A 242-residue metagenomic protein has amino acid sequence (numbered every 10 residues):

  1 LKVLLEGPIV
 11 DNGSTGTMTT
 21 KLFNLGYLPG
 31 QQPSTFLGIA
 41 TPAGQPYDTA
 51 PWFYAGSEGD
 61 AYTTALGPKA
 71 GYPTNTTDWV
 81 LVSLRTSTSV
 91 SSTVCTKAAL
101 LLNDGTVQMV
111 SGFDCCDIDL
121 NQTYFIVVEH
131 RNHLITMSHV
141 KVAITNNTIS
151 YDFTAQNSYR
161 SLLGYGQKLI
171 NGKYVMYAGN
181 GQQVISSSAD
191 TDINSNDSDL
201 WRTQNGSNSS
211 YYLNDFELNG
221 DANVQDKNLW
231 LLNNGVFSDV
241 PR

Functional and structural regions predicted by a protein language model:
L1-E6, G38, Q45, K69-A70 (+1 more regions): Extracellular beta-sheet/turn segments enriched in Thr/Pro/Gly and aliphatic residues
L1-Y47, Y165, P241-R242: Boundary/junction segments of secreted and surface-exposed precursor proteins
T20-G26, T35, Q45-V80, L120-Q122: Short coil-to-beta strand junction motifs in C2/discoidin
T74, Q108-T123, R131-N132: Short Pro-Gly-centered beta-turn/loop motif in secreted/extracellular proteins
W79-R85, F125-V127: Beta-strand signatures of extracellular beta-sandwich domains
T88-Q108: Short, acidic Ser/Thr/Gly-rich low-complexity loop/linker segments typical of extracellular and cell-surface proteins
H130-V142: Short acidic/polar inter-strand loop motif in beta-rich domains
G166, V175, S187-L213, E217-R242: Alpha-helical segments with a strong preference for the paired helices of cellulosomal dockerin domains
